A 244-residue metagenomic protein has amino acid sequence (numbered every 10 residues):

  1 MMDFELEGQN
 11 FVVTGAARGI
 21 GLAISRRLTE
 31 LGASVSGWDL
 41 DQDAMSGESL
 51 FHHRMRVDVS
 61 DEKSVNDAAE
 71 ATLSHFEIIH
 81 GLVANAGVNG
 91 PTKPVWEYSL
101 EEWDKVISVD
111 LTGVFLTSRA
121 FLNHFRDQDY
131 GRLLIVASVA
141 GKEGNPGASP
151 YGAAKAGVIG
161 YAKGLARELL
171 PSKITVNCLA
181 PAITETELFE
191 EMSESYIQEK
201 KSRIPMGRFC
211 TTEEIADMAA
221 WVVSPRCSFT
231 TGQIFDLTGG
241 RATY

Functional and structural regions predicted by a protein language model:
M2, N89-T92, E143, A220 (+1 more regions): Short C-terminal tail/terminal secondary-structure segment of NAD(P)H-dependent dehydrogenase/reductase domains
K93-V95, E102-I107, F189, K200: Substrate-binding pocket helix/loop in short-chain dehydrogenase/reductase
W96, E143-S149, P171-S172, G207 (+1 more regions): Active-site loop immediately N-terminal to the catalytic Tyr-X3-Lys motif of short-chain dehydrogenase/reductase
Y98, G144-G152, G164, M192: Active-site loop-to-helix junction immediately N-terminal to the catalytic Tyr of the SDR YXXXK motif in Rossmann-fold
S118, A154, A162: Active-site helix of classical SDR
N123, R167-P171, S228: Alpha-helical segment proximal to the catalytic Tyr-Lys
S138: Residue(s) in the substrate-gating loop at a strand-loop-helix junction that position the organic substrate next
